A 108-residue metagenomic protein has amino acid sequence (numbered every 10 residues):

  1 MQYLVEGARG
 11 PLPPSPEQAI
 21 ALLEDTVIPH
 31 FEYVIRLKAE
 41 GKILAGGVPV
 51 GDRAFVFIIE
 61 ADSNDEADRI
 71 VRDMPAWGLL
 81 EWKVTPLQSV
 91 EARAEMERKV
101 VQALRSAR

Functional and structural regions predicted by a protein language model:
M1-R108: Conserved, structured core segments of small domains
